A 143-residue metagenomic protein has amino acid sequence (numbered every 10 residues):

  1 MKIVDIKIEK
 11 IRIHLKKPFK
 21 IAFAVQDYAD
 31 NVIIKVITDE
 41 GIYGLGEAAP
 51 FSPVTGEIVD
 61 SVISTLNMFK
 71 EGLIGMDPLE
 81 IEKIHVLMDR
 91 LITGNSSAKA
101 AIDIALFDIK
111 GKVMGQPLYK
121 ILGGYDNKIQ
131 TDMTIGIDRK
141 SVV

Functional and structural regions predicted by a protein language model:
M1-E40, L45, A49-P53: Structured beta-strand/loop patches that form or line metal/cofactor-binding pockets in enzymes
D5, I37-V113: Metal- or metallocofactor-binding catalytic centers and their adjacent structured scaffolds across diverse enzyme
N31-I33, A101, K128-Q130: Broad gene-expression machinery/nucleic-acid interaction feature
G44-G46, I129-I135: Hydrophobic faces of well-ordered beta-strands that scaffold small-molecule active sites in alpha/beta enzyme cores
E80, I121-K128: Flexible hinge/switch segments at interdomain interfaces of large molecular machines
F107, T134-D138: Beta-hairpin (beta-strand-turn-beta-strand) motif
K140-V143: Conserved small/polar residues in nucleotide/adenosyl-binding loops
